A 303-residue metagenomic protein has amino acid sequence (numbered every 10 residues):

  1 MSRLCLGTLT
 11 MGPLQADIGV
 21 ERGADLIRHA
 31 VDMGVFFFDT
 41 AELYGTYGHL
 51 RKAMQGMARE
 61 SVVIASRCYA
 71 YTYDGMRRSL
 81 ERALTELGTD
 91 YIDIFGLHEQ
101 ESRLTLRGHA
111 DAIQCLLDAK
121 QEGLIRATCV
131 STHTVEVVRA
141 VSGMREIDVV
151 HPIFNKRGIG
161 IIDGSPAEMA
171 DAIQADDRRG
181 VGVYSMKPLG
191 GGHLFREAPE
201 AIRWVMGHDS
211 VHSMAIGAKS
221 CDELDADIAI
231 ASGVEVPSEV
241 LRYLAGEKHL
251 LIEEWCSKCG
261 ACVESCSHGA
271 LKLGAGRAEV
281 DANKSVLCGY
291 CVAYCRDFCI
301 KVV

Functional and structural regions predicted by a protein language model:
M1-V62: N-terminal binding-site loop/beta-alpha segment at the start of enzyme catalytic domains that lines or forms
L6, A30, F38, L50 (+8 more regions): Conserved, mostly hydrophobic/aromatic
L9-E21, A65-D74, R103, L194-R196: Active-site mouth loops of central-metabolism enzymes
A16-A30, Y73-G88, T132-A140, E197-W204: Short, acidic/polar
D32, L50-S61, E81-D90, V141-R145 (+1 more regions): Acidic (Asp/Glu)-rich catalytic clusters
E42, A261-E279, Y290-V303: Iron-sulfur cluster-binding cysteine motifs and their immediate structural context in ferredoxin-like electron-transfer
L84-R103: Active-site groove signature of glycoside hydrolases
Q100-E253, A261, V286, Y290: Beta/alpha (TIM)-barrel catalytic core signal, keyed to glycine-rich beta->alpha loops juxtaposed to Asp/Glu that bind
